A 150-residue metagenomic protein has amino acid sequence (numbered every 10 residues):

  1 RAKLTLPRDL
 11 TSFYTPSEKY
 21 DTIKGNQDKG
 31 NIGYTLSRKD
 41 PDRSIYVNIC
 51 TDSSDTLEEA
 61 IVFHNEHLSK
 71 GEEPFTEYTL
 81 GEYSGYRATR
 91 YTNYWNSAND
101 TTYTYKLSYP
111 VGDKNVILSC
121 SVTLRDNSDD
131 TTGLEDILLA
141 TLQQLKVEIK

Functional and structural regions predicted by a protein language model:
R1-V62, W95-A98: Secretory pathway targeting signatures of secreted, lumenal, and periplasmic proteins
A2-L4, Y20, Y83-A88, V116-L118: Short, isolated positions in well-ordered beta-strands
K3-T5, T79, K146: Generic structural detector for well-ordered beta-strands
D9-F13, I117-K150: Surface-exposed amphipathic alpha-helical segments
Y46-S54, F75, Y94-W95, L124-T132: Second-shell loop/turn segments in exported
E58-A60, N99-T101, D129-L134: A short, polar/proline- and glycine-enriched secondary-structure boundary/capping micro-motif
I61-G112: Signature of long, low-cysteine stretches enriched in small and polar/charged residues
